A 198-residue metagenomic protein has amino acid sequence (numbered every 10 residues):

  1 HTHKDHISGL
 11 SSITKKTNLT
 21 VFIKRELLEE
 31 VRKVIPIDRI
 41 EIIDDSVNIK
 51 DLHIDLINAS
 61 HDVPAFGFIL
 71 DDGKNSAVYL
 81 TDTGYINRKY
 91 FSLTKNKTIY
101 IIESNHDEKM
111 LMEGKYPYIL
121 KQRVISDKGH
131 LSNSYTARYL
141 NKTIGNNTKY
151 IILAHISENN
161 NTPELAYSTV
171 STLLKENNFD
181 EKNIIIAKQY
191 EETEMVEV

Functional and structural regions predicted by a protein language model:
H1-T17, K24-L28: Di-metal (Zn2+ and/or Mg2+/Mn2+) metal-binding site signature of metallo-dependent hydrolases with the MBL/beta-CASP
T2, E26, A59-D62, T81-Y85 (+2 more regions): Active-site metal-binding loops of divalent metal-dependent hydrolases
K16-V21, S76-A77, K182-N183: Short active-site oxyanion
T17, I37, N96-T98: Short, well-ordered alpha-helix to beta-strand connector turns
K24-E29, I43-S46, Q189: Short, polar loop motifs at secondary-structure junctions
I43-I99, V196-V198: Core dinuclear metal-dependent hydrolase active-site scaffold
R88-A187: Cap/insert and terminal regions of metallo-dependent hydrolase folds
K182-V198: Short, basic/aromatic-enriched C-terminal tail that caps enzymatic domains
